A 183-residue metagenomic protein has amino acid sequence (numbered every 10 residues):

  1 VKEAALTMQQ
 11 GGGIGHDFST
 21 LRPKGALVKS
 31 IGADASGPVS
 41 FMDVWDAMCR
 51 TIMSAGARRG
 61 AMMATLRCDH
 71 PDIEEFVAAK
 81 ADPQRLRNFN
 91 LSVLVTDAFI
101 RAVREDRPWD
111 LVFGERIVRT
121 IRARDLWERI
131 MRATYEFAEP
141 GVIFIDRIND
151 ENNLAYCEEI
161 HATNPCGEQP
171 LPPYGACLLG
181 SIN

Functional and structural regions predicted by a protein language model:
K2-S181: Active-site cavity-forming subdomains of large catalytic enzyme subunits
